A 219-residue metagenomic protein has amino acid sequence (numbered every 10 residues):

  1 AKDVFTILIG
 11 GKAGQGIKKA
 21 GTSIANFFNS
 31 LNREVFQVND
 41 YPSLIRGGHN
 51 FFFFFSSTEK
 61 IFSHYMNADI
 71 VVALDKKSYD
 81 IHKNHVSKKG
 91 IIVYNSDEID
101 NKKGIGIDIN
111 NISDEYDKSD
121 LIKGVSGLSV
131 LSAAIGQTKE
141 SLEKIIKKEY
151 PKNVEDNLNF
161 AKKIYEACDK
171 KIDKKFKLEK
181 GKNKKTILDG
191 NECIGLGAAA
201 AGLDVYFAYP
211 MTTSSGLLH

Functional and structural regions predicted by a protein language model:
A1-A201, V205-F207: Active-site cofactor/cluster-binding pocket
I164, D169, T213-H219: Short, composition-biased local secondary-structure segments
A201, F207-L218: Core alpha/beta catalytic barrel or barrel-like domain that forms the active/cofactor pocket in diverse metabolic
